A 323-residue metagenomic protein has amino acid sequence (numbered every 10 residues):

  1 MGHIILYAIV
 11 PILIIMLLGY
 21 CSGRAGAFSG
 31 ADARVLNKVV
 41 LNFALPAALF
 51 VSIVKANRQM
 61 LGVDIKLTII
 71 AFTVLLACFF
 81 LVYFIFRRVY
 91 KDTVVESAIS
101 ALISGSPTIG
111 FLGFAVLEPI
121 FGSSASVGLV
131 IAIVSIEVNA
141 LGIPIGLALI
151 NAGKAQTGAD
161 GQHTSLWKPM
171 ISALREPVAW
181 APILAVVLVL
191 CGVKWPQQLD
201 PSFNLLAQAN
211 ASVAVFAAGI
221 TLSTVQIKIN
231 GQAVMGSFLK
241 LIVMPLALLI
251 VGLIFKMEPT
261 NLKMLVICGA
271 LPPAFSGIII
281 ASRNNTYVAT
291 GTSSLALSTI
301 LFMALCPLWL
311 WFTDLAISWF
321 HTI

Functional and structural regions predicted by a protein language model:
M1-I323: Alpha-helical transmembrane segments of multi-pass small-molecule/ion transporters
